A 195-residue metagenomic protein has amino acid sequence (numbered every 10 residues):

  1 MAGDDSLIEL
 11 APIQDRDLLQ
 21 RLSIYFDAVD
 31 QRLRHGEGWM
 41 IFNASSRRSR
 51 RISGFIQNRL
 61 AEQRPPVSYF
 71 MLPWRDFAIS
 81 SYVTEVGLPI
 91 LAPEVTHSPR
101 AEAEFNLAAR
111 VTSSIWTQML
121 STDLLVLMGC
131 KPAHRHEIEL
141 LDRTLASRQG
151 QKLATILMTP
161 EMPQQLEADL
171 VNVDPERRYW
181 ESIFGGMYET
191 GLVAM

Functional and structural regions predicted by a protein language model:
M1-G36, E189-M195: A short, basic N-terminal segment
D15-L22, F105-A108, E137-I138: A conditional alpha-helix N-cap/helix-loop micro-motif detector
F26-D27, R110-S114, L141-R143: A generic local structural motif
R32-H35, R64, T117-T122, G150: Flexible, charged surface loops at secondary-structure boundaries
G36-M40, L124-V126, A154-I156: Residue-level preference for the first positions of well-ordered beta-strands
I41-S53, Q57, E62-L120: Short glycine-rich substrate-engagement loop in P-loop NTPases that contacts/grips substrate
Q57, A61, C130-M195: Replace "adjacent to P-loop NTPase cores in ATP/GTP-dependent enzymes" with "adjacent to NTP-binding cores
L120-A133: Catalytic-site beta-strand/loop segments enriched in glycine and acidic/polar residues
